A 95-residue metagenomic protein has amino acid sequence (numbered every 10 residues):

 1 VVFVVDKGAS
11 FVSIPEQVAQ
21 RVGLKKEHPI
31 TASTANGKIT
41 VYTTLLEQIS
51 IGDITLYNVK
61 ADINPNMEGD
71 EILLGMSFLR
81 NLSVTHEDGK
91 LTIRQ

Functional and structural regions predicted by a protein language model:
V1-Q95: Pepsin/retropepsin-fold aspartyl endopeptidases
